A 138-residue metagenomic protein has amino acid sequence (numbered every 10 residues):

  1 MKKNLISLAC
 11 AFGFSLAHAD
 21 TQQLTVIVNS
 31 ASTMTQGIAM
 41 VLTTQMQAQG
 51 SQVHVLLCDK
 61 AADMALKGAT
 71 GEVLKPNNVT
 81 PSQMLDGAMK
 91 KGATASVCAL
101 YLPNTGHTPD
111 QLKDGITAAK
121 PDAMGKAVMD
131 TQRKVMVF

Functional and structural regions predicted by a protein language model:
L5-G13: Sec-dependent N-terminal signal peptides
S15-D20: Sec/Tat signal peptide C-region and signal peptidase I cleavage site
T21-L24, Q49-H54, K91-T94, T131-K134: Loop/turn elements at helix/coil->beta-strand transitions in domains of secreted/extracellular proteins
L24-G37, A65-A69: Short, glycine-rich nucleotide/cofactor-binding loops
G37-Q49: Histidine-anchored nucleotide/phosphate-binding helix
T43, V53-D59, S96-A99: Short internal beta-strands
D63-L112: Mid-chain, structured segments of secreted extracytoplasmic proteins
I116-F138: C-terminal partner/receptor-binding element of secreted or periplasmic proteins
